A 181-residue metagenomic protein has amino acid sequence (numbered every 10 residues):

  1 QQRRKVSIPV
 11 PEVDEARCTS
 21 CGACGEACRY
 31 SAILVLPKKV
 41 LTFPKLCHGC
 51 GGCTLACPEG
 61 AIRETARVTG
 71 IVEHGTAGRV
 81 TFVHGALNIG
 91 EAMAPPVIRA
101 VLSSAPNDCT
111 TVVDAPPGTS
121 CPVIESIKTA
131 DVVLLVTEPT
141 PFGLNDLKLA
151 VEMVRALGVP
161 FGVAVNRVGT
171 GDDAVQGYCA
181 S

Functional and structural regions predicted by a protein language model:
Q1-E12, L36-L46: Walker A/P-loop NTP-binding active-site region of P-loop NTPases, recognizing the glycine-rich GxxxxGKT/S
R17: Functionally critical alpha/beta secondary-structure elements and their flanking flexible loops that scaffold catalytic
A23-L41, G52-V68: Iron-sulfur cluster-binding cysteine motifs and their immediate structural context in ferredoxin-like electron-transfer
K39, E59, A66-H74, P96 (+3 more regions): Conserved catalytic-core segment of NTP-binding enzymes
T76-V83: Short, basic/glycine-rich phosphate-binding loops at helix/coil junctions that contact nucleotide phosphates
A86-A92: Flexible beta-alpha connector loops of hexameric P-loop NTPases
